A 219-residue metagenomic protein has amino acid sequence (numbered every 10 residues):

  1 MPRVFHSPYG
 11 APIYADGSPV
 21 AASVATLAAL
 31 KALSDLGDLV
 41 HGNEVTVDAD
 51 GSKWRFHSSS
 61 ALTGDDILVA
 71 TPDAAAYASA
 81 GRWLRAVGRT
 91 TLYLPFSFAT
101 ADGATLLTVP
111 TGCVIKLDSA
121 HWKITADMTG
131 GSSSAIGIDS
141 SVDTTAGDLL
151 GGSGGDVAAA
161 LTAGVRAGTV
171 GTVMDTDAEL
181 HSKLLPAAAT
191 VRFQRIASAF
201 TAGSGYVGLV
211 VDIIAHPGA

Functional and structural regions predicted by a protein language model:
M1-V87: Surface-exposed receptor/substrate recognition regions of extracellular proteins
L39, N43, A104-S140, Y206-I213: Beta-rich globular "head" domains
T46-A49, F96-F98, T111-C113, I124-M128 (+1 more regions): Non-cytosolic beta-sheet module surface loops
A49-S52, S59-T63, I124-G130, D143-T145: Acidic glycine-/aspartate-rich tracts in secreted/extracellular proteins
A86-T108: Solvent-exposed, flexible loop/coil segments flanking beta-strands in beta-rich domains
T129-S182: Terminal beta-strand-rich extracellular "head" domains that mediate receptor/glycan or other ligand binding
H181-F200: Noncatalytic modules at the cell exterior or secretory-pathway interfaces, chiefly beta-strand-rich lectin/adhesion
I196-A219: C-terminal interaction-tip segments
